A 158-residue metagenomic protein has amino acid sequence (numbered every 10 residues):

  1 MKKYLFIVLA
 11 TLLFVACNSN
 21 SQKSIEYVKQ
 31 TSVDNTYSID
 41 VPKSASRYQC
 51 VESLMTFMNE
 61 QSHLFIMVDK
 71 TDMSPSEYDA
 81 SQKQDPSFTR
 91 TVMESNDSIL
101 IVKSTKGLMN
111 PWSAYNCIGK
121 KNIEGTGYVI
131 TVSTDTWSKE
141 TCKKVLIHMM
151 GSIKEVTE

Functional and structural regions predicted by a protein language model:
K2-V8: Sec-dependent signal peptide recognition, specifically the positively charged N-region followed immediately by
L13-A16: C-terminal motif of bacterial Sec signal peptides marking the signal peptidase cleavage site
N18-S21: Bacterial signal peptide processing site
E26-V28: Terminal, regulation- and interaction-focused segments at domain boundaries
Q30-S32: Short loop/turn motifs at secondary-structure junctions and domain boundaries
D34-C50: Proline-anchored loop/turn motifs at beta-strand termini and strand-loop-strand connectors
K43-A45, I130-E158: Surface-exposed amphipathic alpha-helical segments
Y48-T141: Conserved polar/disulfide-associated segments of primarily extracytoplasmic proteins
